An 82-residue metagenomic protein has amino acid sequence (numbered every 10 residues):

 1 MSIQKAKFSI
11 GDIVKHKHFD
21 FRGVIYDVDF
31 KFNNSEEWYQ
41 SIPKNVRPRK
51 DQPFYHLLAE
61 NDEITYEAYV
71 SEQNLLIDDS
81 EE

Functional and structural regions predicted by a protein language model:
M1-K5, S9-I10, I25-I77, E81-E82: Basic/aromatic-rich interaction segments and small domains that mediate binding to polyanionic partners
K15-V24: Short coil-to-beta-strand transition motifs
